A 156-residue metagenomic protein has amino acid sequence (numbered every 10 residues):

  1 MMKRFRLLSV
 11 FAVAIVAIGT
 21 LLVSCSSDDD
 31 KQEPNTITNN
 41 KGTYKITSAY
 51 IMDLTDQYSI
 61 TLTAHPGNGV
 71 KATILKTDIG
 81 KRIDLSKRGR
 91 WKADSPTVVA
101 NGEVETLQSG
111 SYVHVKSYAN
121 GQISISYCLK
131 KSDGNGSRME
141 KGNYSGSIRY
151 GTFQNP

Functional and structural regions predicted by a protein language model:
M1-A12: Bacterial N-terminal signal peptides that target proteins for export
R4-F5, A17-K45, Y150-P156: Bacterial Sec-dependent N-terminal signal peptides
F11-A17, S24, K116: N-terminal non-cleavable signal-anchor helices
A12, D29-D30, I51, V98: Intrinsically disordered, low-complexity serine/threonine-rich segments
G42-N120: Surface-exposed helix/loop patches within compact recognition domains
K116-P156: C-terminal or internal capping secondary-structure element at the end of a domain, subdomain, or sheet
